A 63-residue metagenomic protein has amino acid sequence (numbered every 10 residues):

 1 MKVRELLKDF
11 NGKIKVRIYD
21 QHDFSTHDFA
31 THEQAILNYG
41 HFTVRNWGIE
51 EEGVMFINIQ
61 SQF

Functional and structural regions predicted by a protein language model:
E5-K8, G12-K13: Catalytic phosphate/metal-binding cores of nucleic-acid and nucleotide-processing enzymes, i.e., regions that mediate
K15-R17: Beta-strand signatures of extracellular beta-sandwich domains
Y19-F63: Detector for the mature cores of small, proteolytically processed and post-translationally modified peptide effectors
